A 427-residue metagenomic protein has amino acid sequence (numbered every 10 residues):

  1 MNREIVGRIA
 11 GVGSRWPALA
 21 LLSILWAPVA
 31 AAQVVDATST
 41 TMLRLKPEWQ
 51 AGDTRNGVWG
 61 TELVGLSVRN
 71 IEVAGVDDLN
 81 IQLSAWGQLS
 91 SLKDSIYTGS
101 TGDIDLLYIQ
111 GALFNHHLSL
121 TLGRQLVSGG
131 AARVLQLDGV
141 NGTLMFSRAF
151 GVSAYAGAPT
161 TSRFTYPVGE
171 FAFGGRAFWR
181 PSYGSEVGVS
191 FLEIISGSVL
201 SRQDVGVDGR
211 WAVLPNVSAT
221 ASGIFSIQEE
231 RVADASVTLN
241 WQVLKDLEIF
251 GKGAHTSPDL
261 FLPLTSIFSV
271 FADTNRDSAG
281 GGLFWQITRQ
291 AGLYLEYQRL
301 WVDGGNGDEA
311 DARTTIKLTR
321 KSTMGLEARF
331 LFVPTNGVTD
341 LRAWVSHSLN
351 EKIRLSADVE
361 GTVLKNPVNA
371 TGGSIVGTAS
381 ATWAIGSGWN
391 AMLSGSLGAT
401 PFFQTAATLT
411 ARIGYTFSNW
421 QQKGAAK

Functional and structural regions predicted by a protein language model:
M1-S14: N-terminal secretory signal peptides that target proteins for export/translocation
A10, L22-S23, A131: Enrichment for repetitive, rod-forming helical segments
V12-P17, S346: Intrinsically disordered, low-complexity Ser/Thr/Pro-rich tracts
P17-P28: Bacterial N-terminal signal peptides
A32-K427: Gram-negative and organellar
